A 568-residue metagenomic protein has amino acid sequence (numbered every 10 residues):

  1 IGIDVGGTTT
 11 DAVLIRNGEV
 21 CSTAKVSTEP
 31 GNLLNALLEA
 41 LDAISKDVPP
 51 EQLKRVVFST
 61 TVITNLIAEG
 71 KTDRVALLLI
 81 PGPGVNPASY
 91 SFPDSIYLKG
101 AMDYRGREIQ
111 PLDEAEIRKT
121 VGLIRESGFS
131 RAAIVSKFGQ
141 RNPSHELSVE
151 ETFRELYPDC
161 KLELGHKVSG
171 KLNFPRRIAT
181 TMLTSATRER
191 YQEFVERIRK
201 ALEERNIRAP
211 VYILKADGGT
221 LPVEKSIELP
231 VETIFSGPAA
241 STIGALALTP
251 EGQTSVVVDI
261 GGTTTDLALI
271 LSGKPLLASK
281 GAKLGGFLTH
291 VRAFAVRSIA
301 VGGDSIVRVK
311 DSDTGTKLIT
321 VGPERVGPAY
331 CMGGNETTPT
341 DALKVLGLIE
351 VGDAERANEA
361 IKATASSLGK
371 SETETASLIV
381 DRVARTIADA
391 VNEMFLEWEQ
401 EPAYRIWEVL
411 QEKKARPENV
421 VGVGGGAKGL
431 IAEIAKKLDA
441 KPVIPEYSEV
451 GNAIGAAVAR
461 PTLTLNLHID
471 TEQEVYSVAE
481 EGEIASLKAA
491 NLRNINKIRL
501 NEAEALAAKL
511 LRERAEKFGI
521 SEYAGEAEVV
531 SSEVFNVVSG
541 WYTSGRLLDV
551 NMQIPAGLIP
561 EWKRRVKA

Functional and structural regions predicted by a protein language model:
I1-A568: N-terminally biased helix-coil "hinge/interface" segments that flank
